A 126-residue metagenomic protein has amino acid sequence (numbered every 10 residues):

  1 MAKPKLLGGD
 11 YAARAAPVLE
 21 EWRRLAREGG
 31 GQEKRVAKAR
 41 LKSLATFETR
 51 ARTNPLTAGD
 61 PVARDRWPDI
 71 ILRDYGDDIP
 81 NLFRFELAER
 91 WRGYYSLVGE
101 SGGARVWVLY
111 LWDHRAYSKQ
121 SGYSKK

Functional and structural regions predicted by a protein language model:
M1-W91, V98-K126: Basic, Lys/Arg-enriched alpha-helical interface segments
